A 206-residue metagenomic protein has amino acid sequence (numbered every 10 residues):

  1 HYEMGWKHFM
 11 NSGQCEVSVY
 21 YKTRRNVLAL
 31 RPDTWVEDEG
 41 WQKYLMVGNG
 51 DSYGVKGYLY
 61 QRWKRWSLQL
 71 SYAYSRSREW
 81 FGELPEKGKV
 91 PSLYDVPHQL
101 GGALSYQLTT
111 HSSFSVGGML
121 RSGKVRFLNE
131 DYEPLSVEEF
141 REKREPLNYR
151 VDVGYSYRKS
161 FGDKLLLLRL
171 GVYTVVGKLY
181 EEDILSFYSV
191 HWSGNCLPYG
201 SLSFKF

Functional and structural regions predicted by a protein language model:
H1-M46, D51, W66, E79 (+2 more regions): Membrane-embedded beta-barrel scaffold of Gram-negative outer-membrane proteins
Y2, V55, V153: Residue-level detector of short, conserved catalytic/binding motifs and their immediate flanks
H8-S12, Q61-R65, K159-D163, F206: A generic beta-sheet turn/junction motif
Q14-E16, V27-A29, D33, S67-Q69 (+6 more regions): Short acidic, gly/pro-rich beta-turn/loop elements at beta-sheet edges and active-site/ligand-binding grooves
V19-T23, W41-E130: Gram-negative outer-membrane beta-barrel transporters
R31-W41, S75-P85, E130-V137, L179-I184: Flexible, solvent-exposed coil segments and beta strand-coil junctions, predominantly the extracellular/periplasmic
P91-F206: Conserved C-terminal beta-signal and adjacent last beta-strands/turns of outer-membrane beta-barrel proteins
